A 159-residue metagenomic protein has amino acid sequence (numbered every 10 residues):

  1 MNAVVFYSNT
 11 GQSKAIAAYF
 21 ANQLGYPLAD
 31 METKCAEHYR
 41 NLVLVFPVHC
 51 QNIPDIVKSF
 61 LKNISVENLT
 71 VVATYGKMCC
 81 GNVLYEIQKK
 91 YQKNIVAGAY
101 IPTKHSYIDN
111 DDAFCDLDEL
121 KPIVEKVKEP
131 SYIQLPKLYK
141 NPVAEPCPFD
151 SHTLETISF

Functional and structural regions predicted by a protein language model:
N2-V4, G11-A15, F20-S158: FMN-binding flavodoxin-like domain, especially the glycine-rich phosphate-binding loop
